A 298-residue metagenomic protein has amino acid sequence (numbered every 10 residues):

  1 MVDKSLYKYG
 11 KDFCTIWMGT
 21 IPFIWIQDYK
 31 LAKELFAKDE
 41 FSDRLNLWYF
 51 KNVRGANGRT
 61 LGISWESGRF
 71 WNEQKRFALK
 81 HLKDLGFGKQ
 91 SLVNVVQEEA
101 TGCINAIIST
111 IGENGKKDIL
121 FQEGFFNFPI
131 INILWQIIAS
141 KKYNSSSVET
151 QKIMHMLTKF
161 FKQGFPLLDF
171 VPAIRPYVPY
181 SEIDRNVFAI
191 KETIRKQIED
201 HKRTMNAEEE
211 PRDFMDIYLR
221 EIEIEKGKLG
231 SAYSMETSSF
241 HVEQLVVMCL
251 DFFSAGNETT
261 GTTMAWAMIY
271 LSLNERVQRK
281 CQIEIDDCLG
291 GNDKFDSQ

Functional and structural regions predicted by a protein language model:
M1-V95, F121, F126-I133, E149-I174: Cytochrome P450 substrate-recognition site 1
W17-I24, G86-E98, I108-Q136, N144-I153 (+6 more regions): Cytochrome P450
T20-K33, G58-L61, A100-N105, D118-S145 (+6 more regions): Hydrophobic mid-domain F-helix/FG-region of cytochrome P450s
R69-F77, V95-G102, P129, D169 (+7 more regions): Generic alpha-helical secondary structure signal
F77-H81, E99-T110, M248, T263 (+3 more regions): Solvent-exposed, amphipathic alpha-helical segments
K83-F87, I131, N186-T263, K294-S297: Conserved cytochrome P450 catalytic core segment spanning the I/J/K helices
V96-Q97, Q151-F161, A207-I217, I269-Q298: Cytochrome P450 I-helix active-site segment
I107-N114, H201, M205, I285-C288 (+1 more regions): Secondary-structure edge/capping motif, primarily at the C-terminal ends of alpha-helices and the immediately following
